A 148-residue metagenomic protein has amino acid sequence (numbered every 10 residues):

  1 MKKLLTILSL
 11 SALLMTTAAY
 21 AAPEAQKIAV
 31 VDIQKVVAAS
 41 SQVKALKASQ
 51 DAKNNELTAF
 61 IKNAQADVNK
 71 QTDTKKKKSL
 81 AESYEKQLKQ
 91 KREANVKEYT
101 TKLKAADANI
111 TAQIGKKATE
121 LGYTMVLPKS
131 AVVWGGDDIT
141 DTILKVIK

Functional and structural regions predicted by a protein language model:
M1-L4: Positively charged n-region of N-terminal signal peptides that target proteins for export
L8-T16: Bacterial N-terminal signal peptides
A22-K148: Amphipathic, charged alpha-helical segments and their helix-to-coil junctions in extracytoplasmic/peripheral assemblies
